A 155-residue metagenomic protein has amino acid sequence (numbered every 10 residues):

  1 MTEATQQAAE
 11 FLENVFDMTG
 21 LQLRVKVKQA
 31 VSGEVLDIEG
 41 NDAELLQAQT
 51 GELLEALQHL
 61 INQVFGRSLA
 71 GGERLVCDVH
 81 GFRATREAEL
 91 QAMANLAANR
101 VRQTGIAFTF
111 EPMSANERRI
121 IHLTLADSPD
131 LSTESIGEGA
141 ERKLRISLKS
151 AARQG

Functional and structural regions predicted by a protein language model:
M1-G155: RNA-contacting regions in translation and RNA-metabolism proteins, encompassing KH/S1 modules where present
